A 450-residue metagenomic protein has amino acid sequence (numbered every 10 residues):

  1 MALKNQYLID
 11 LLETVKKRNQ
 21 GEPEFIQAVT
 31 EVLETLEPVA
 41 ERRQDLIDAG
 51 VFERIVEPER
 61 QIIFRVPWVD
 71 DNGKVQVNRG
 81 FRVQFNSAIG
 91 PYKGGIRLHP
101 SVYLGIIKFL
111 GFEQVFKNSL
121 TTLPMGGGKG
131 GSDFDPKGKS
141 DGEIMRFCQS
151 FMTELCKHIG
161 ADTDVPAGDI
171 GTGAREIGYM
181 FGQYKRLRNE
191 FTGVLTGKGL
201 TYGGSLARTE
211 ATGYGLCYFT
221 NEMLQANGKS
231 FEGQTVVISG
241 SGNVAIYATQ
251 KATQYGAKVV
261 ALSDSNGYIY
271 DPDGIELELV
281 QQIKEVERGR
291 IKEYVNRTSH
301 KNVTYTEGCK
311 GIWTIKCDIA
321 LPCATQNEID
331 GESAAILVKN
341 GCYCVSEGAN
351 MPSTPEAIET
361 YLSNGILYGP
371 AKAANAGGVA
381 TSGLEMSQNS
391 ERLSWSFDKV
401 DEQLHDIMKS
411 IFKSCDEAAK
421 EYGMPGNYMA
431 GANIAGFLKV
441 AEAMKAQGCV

Functional and structural regions predicted by a protein language model:
M1-L206, K439-C449: N-terminal ligand-binding/catalytic initiation module
A2-A28, M223, I336-V450: Adenosine-phosphate binding glycine-rich loop
L3-Q6, P23-Q27, E31, L46 (+23 more regions): Conserved active-site and cofactor/substrate-binding residues in soluble primary-metabolism enzymes
F81-R82, P124, G131, T163-D164 (+6 more regions): Structural motif
I107-G111, M180, L216-L224, A248 (+3 more regions): Buried hydrophobic packing segments
T196-G199, G204-K316: Glycine-rich phosphate/diphosphate-binding loop of Rossmann-like nucleotide-binding domains
G267-Y368, A373: Rossmann-like adenosine-cofactor binding region
